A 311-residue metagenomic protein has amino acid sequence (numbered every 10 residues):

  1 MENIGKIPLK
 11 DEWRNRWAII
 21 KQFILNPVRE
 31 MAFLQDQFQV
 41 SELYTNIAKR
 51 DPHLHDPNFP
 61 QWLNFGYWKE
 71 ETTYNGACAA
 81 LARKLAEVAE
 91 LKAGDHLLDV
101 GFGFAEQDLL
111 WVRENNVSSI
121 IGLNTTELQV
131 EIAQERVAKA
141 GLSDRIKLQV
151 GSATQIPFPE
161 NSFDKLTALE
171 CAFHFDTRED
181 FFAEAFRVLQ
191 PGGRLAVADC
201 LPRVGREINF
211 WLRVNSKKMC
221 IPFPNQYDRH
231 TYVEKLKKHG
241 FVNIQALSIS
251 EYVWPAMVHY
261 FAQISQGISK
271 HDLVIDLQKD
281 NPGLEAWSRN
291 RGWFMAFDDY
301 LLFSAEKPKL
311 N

Functional and structural regions predicted by a protein language model:
E2-H53: N-terminal auxiliary segments of SAM/dcSAM-dependent transferases
S41-V88: Class I SAM-dependent transferase core
L98-Q155: Class I SAM-dependent methyltransferase SAM/SAH-binding core
T154-K165: A short acidic, Gly/Pro-enriched loop at the edge of an enzyme's catalytic core that lines a small-molecule cofactor
E179-R194: A short glycine-rich, Lys/Arg-flanked "PGG" loop and its adjoining helix->strand segment in the class I
C200-F223: Short, glycine-/aromatic-enriched active-site segment of Class I SAM-dependent methyltransferases
P224-G240: Short alpha-helix
Q245-N311: Conserved Class I S-adenosyl-L-methionine
